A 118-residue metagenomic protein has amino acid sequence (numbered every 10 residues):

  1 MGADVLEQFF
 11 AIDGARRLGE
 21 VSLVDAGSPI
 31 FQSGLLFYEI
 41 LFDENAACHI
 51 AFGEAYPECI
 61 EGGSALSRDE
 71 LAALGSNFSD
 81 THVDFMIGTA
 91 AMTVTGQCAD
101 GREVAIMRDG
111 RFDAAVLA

Functional and structural regions predicted by a protein language model:
M1-A118: Metal/cofactor-centered catalytic core regions of large enzymes
